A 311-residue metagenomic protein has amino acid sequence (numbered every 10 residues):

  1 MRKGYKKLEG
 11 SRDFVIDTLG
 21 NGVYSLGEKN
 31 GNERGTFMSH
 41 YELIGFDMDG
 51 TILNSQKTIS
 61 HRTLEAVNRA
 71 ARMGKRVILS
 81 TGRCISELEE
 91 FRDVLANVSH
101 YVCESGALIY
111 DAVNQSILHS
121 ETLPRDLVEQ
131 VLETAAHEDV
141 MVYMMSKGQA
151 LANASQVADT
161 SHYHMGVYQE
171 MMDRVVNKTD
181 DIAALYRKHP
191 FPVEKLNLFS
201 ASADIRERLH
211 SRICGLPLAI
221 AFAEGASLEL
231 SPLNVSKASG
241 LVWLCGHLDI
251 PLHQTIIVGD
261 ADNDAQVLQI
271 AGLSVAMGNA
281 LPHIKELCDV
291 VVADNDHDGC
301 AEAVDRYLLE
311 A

Functional and structural regions predicted by a protein language model:
D17-F37: Short, Lys/Arg-enriched N-terminal segments with co-localized hydrophobic residues within the first ~10-30 amino acids
S39-L43, S60, L228-A311: Mg2+-dependent phosphoryl-transfer enzymes with acidic/Ser/Thr/Gly-rich catalytic loops
E42-S55: Asp-based phosphoryl-transfer active-site loop
K57-M73, S120-L127, T179-D181, N234-G246 (+1 more regions): Short, acidic loop-to-helix structural element flanking the phosphoryl-transfer center in phosphate-processing enzymes
H61-M165: Active-site phosphate-binding/coordination module
A70, T81, S105, L196 (+3 more regions): Residue-level signal for inorganic ion chemistry
G74-I78, N97-S99, E194-L196, H253-Q254 (+2 more regions): Short active-site oxyanion
T134, E138-M141, M145-V258: Conserved acidic, metal-coordinating active-site core of Asp-based, Mg2+-dependent phosphoryl-transfer enzymes
